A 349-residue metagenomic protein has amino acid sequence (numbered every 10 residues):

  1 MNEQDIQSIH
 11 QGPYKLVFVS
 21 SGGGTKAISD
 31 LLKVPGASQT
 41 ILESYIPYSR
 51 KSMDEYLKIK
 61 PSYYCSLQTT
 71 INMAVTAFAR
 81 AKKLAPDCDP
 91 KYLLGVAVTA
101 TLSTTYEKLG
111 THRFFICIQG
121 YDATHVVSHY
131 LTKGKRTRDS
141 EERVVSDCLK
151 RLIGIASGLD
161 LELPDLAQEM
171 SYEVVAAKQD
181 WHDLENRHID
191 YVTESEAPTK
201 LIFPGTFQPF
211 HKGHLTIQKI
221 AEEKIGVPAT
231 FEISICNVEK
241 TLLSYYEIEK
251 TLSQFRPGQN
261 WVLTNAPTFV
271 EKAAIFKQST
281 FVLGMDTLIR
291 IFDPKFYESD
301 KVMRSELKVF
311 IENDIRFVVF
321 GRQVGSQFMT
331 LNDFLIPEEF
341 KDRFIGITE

Functional and structural regions predicted by a protein language model:
N2-I9, D30-K33, K51, L84-E349: Nucleotidyltransferase catalytic core that binds NTPs
Q4, G22-K26, Q68, N72 (+2 more regions): Conserved active-site and cofactor/substrate-binding residues in soluble primary-metabolism enzymes
G12-P13, P35, I71-A74: Conserved active-site segments centered on acidic
P13-V17, Q259-N260: Short active-site oxyanion
K15-F18, T99-T101: Short glycine-rich or small-residue beta-strand-to-loop segments that form or flank ligand, phosphate, metal/Fe-S
V17-S66: Glycine-rich, small/polar surface segments that engage phosphate groups of diverse ligands
K60-D89: A charged amphipathic helix-loop-strand protein-protein interaction module that recurs in cytosolic assemblies
